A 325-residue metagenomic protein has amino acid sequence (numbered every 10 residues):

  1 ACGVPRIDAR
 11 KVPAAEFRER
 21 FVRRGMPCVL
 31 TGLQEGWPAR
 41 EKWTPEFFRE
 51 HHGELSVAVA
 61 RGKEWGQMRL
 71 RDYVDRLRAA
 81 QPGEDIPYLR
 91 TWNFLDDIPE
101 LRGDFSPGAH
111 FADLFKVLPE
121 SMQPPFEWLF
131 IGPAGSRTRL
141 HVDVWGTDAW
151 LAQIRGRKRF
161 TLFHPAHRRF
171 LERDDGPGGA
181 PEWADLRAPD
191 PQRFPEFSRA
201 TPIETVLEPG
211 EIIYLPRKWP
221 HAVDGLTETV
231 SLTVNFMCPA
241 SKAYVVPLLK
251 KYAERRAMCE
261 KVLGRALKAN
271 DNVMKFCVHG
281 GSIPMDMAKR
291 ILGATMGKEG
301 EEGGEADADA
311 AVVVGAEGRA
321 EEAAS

Functional and structural regions predicted by a protein language model:
A1-I212, P220-S325: N-terminal accessory scaffold of Fe(II)-dependent oxygenases
